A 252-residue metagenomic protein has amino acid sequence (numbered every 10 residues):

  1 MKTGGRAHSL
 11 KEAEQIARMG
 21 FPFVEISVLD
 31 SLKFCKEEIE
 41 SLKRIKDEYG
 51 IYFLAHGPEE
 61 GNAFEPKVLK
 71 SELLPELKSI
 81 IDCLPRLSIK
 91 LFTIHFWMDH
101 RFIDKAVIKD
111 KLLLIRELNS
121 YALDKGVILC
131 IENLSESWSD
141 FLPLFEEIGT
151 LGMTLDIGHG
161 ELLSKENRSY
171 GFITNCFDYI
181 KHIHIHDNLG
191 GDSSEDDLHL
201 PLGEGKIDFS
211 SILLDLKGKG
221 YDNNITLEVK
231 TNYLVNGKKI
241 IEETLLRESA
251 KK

Functional and structural regions predicted by a protein language model:
M1-K2, L10-A17, S88, W138-L155 (+1 more regions): Histidine-acidic metal/acid-base catalytic patches
M1-S79, P85, G152, A250-K252: N-terminal pre-domain/capping segments
G5-S9, I26-D30, A55-E59, I94-F96 (+4 more regions): A cross-domain feature marking catalytic cores of carbohydrate-active enzymes and several ubiquitous metabolic/repair
E37-L42, L69-K78, V107-R116, K165-T174 (+1 more regions): Charged helix-capping and loop-helix junction motifs
L42-E60, L112-A122, I148, F209-I212: Alpha-helix-loop-beta-strand connector modules within alpha/beta enzyme cores
D47-Y49, L87, D124-K125, K219-Y221: Helix C-cap/helix->beta junction micro-motif
G61-K67, H100-D104, L163-S164, G191-H199: A short acidic, helix-capping loop that chelates divalent metal ions and anchors anionic groups
E65-G152: Active-site acidic/histidine proton-transfer and metal-coordination neighborhood in alpha/beta enzyme cores
